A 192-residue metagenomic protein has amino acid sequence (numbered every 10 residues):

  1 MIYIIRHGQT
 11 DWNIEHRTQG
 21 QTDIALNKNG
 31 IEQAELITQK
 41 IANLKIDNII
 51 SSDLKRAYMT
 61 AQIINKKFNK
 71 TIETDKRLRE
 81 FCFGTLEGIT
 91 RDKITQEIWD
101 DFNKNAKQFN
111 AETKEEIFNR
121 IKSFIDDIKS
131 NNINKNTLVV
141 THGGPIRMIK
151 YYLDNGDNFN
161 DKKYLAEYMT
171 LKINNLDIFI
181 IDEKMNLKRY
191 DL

Functional and structural regions predicted by a protein language model:
M1-Y3, N48: Extreme N-terminal starter segment of soluble prokaryotic enzymes
I2, I133-G143: Generic beta-sheet signal
Q9-F68, E97: Active-site-proximal alpha-helix that buttresses catalytic centers in soluble enzyme cores
A25, K66-S123: Phosphate-handling substructures
N43-K45, I128-K135: Glycine-rich phosphate-binding loop signature in dinucleotide/nucleotide-binding domains
S51-S52, N119, V140-T141: Short beta-strand scaffold positions
G143-R147, D177: GST superfamily/GST-like fold recognition
D157-K188: Domain-level recognition of soluble alpha/beta enzyme cores, biased toward histidine phosphatases/phosphomutases
